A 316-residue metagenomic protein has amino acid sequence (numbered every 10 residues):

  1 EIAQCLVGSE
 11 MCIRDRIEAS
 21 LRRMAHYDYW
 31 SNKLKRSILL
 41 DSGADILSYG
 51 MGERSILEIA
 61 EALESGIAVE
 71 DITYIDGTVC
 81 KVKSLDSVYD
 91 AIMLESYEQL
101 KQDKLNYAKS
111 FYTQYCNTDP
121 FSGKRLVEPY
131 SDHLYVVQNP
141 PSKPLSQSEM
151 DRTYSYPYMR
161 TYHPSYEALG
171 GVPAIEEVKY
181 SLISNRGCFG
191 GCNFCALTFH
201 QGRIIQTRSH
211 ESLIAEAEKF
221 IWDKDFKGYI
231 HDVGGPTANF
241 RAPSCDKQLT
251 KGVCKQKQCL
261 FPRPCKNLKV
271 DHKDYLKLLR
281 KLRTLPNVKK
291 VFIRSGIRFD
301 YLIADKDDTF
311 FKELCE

Functional and structural regions predicted by a protein language model:
E1-G8, I13: Single conserved hydrophobic/aromatic residue that forms the stacking wall/gate of nucleotide- or nucleobase-binding
I13, K219-E316: Conserved SAM/AdoMet-binding glycine-rich loop
R22-L39: Short, glycine/polar-rich helix-capping loops at beta-to-alpha or helix-loop-helix junctions that flank or form
M51-S65, Q147-D151, E218: Two-component system phosphotransfer/interaction surface
E70-T118, S142, V172, R208 (+3 more regions): Terminal amphipathic helices with adjacent charged low-complexity linkers/tails
F111-S181: N-terminal [4Fe-4S]-dependent radical SAM core
L169-A196, Y229: N-terminal pre-triad scaffold of radical SAM enzymes
S181-F194, I204-T207, S212, E216 (+3 more regions): Cysteine-centered iron-sulfur cluster-binding motifs in ferredoxin-type domains/subunits of redox enzymes
